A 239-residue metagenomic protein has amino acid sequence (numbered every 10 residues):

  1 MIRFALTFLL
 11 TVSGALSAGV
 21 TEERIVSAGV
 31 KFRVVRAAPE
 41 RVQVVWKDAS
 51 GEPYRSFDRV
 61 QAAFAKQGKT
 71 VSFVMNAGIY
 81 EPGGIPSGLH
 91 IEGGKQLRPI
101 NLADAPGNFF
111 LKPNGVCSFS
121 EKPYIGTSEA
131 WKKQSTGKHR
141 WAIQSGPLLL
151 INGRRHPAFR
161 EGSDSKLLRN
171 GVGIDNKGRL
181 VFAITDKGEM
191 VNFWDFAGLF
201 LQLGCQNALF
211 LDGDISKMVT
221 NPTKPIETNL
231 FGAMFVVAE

Functional and structural regions predicted by a protein language model:
F4-V12: Sec-dependent N-terminal signal peptides
L16-N108: Zymogen propeptides
G29, L111, I143, K166-L168 (+1 more regions): Residues that act as N-cap/strand-start positions at coil-to-secondary-structure junctions
V34, V116, G171: Short, surface-exposed charged micro-motifs
A37-E40, S118-P123, I151-N152, I174-G178 (+2 more regions): Short acidic-glycine loop/turn motifs at beta-strand connectors
I85-A105, A158-N207, S216-E239: Conserved, well-ordered active-site substructure
I85-F159: Active-site-adjacent helix-turn-beta-strand microarchitecture at beta-sheet edges that either contains or buttresses
